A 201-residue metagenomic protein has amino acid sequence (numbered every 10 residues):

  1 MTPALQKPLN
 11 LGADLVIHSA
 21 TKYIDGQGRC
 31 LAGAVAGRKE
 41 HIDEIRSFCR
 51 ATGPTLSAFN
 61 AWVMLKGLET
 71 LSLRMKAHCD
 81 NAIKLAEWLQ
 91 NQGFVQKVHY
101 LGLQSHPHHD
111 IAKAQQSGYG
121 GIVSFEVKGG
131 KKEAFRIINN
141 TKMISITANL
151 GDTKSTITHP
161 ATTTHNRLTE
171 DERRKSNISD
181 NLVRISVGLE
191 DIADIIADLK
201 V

Functional and structural regions predicted by a protein language model:
M1-F94, H99, D110: Conserved PLP-enzyme active-site core in the AAT-like
A36, K97, G151-D152, I157-T162: Positively charged, small/polar-rich N-terminal and surface patches that mediate targeting and assembly and bind
I45, E133-I137, I195-L199: Hydrophobic side chains in well-ordered alpha-helices
G53, T141-G151, V201: A common structural junction motif
M64-L73, G121-K128, R184-G188: Short, well-ordered beta-strand elements within core beta-sheets of diverse protein domains
R74, S155-V201: PLP-dependent enzyme catalytic core of the Aspartate aminotransferase-like
I83-K142, I146-A148, T169-R174: Conserved small-domain helix->loop->beta segment predominantly found in fold-type I
